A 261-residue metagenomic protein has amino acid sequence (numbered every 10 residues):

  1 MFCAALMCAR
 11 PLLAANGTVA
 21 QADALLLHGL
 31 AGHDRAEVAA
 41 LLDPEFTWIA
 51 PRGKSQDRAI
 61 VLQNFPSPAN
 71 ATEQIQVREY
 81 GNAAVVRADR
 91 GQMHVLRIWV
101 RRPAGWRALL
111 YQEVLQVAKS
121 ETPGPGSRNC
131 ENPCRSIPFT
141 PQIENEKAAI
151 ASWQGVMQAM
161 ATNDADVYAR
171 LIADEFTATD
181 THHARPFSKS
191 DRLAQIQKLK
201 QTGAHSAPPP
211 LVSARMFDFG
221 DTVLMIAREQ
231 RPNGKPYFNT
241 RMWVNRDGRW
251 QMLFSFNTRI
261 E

Functional and structural regions predicted by a protein language model:
M1-P11: Bacterial N-terminal signal peptides
A9-P44, L109, L115-R170, D174: Short, low-complexity N-terminal intrinsically disordered segments enriched in polar/charged residues
A15-T18, T47, I60-L96, L193-Y237: Surface-exposed, charged secondary-structure patches
L26, E37-V38, F46, V61 (+8 more regions): Hydrophobic pocket/interface hotspot
L42, R52-G53, D89-G91, R97 (+6 more regions): A mature extracytoplasmic/lumenal domain signature
E45-Q56, I60-N64, E175-F187, K198-T202: A short gly/proline-enriched turn/hairpin at secondary-structure junctions
W48-I49, V86-R87, A108-L110, A178-T179 (+2 more regions): Short hydrophobic/aromatic-rich beta-strand segments that constitute the beta-sheet cores of beta-sandwich/beta-barrel
H94-N132, P236-E261: Short beta-strand edge/turn micro-motifs at domain boundaries
